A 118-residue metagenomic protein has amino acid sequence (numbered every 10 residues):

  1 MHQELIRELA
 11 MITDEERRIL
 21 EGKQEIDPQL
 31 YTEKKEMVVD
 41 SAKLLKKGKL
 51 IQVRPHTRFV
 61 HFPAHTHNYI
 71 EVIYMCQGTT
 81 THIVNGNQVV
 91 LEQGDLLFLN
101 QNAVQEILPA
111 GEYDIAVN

Functional and structural regions predicted by a protein language model:
M1-T79: Generic protein-terminus/edge-of-domain signal
K49-N118: N-terminal regulatory/effector-sensing and dimerization cores that precede helix-turn-helix DNA-binding domains
